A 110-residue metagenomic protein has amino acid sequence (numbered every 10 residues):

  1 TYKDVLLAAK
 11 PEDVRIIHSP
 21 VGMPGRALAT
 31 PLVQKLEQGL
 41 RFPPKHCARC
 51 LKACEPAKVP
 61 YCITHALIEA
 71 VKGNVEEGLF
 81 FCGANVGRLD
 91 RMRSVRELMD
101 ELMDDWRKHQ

Functional and structural regions predicted by a protein language model:
T1-Q110: Conserved active-site-proximal phosphate/metal-binding subdomains
